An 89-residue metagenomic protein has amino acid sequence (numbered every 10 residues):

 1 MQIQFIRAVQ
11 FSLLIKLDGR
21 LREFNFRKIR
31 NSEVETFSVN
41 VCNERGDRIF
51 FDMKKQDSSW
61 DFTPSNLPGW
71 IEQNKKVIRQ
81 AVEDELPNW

Functional and structural regions predicted by a protein language model:
M1-S32: Negatively charged, low-complexity tracts enriched in Asp/Glu with abundant Ser/Thr
Q2, E23, E33-E35, E44 (+2 more regions): Glutamate identity and glutamate-enriched acidic tracts
A8, L14, R27-I29, N40 (+3 more regions): Generic signature of intrinsically disordered, low-complexity segments enriched in small/polar residues
V9, V34, V39-V41, V77 (+1 more regions): Extended aliphatic helical segments
I29-S58: A short, structured beta-strand/loop element
D47-W89: Acidic, low-complexity intrinsically disordered segments
